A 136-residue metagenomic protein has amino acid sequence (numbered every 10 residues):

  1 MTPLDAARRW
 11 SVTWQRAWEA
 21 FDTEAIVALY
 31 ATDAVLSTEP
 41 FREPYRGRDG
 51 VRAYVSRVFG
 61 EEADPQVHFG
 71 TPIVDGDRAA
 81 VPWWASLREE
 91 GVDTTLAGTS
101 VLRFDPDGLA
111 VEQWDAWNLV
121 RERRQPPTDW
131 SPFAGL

Functional and structural regions predicted by a protein language model:
M1-A6, R52-L136: A beta-strand edge to alpha-helix "cap/lid" segment located at domain peripheries
M1-T32, R124, S131-L136: Short, low-complexity N-terminal intrinsically disordered segments enriched in polar/charged residues
W14, L36-S37, L87: Alpha-helix C-capping/helix-to-loop hinge sites
D33-A34, D93: Short hydrophobic/aromatic segments of transmembrane alpha-helices and their interfaces
V35-R46, G60: A short gly/proline-enriched turn/hairpin at secondary-structure junctions
